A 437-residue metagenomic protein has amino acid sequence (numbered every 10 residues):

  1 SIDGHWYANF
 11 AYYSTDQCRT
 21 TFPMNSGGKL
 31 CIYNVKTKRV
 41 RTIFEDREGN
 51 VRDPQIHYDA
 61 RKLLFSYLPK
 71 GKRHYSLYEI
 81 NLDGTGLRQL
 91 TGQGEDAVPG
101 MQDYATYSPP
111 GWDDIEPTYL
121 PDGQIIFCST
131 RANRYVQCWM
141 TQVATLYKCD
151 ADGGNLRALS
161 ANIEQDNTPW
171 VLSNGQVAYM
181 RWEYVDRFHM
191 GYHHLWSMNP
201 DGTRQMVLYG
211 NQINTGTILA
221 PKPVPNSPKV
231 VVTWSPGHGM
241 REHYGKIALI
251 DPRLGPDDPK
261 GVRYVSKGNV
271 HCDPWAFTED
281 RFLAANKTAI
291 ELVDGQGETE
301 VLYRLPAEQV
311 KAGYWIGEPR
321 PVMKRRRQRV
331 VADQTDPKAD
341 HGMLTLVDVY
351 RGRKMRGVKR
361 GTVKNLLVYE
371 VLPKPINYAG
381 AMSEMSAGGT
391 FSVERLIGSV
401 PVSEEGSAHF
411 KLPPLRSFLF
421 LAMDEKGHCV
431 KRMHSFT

Functional and structural regions predicted by a protein language model:
S1-E405, K411, V430-T437: Sequence signature of WD/YWTD-type beta-propeller architectures
R416-K426: Short, aromatic- and glycine-rich surface loops/edge beta-strands on solvent-exposed regions
